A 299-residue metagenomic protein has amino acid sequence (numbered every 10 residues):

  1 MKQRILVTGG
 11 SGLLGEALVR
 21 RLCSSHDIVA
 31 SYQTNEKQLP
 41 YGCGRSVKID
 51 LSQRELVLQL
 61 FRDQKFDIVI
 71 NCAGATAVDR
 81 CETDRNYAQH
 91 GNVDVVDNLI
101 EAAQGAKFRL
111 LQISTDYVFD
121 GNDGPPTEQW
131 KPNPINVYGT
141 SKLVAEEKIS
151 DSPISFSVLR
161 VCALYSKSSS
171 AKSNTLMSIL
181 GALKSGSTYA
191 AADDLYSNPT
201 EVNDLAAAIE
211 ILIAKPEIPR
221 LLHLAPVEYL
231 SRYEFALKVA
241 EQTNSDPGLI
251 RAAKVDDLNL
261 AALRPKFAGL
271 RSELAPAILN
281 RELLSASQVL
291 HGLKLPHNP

Functional and structural regions predicted by a protein language model:
I5-S24: N-terminal Rossmann NAD(P)H-binding glycine-rich loop of SDR-like oxidoreductase domains
L51-G91: NAD(P)H-binding glycine-rich loop region in Rossmannoid oxidoreductase-like domains and their noncatalytic homologs
T83-L111: NAD(P)-cofactor binding segment of oxidoreductase domains
H90, D94-V95, V118-L159, A163-Y165: Catalytic helix-loop patch of NAD(P)-dependent Rossmann-fold dehydrogenases
E147-S197, D204: NAD(P)-dependent short-chain dehydrogenase/reductase
A190-Y196, L222-L230, I278: Glycine-rich Rossmann NAD(P)(H)-binding loop
A208-I209, K215-L260, K266-F267: Mid/C-terminal beta-alpha module of Rossmann-like enzyme folds, strongest in SDR-family dehydrogenases/epimerases
S231-L237, K254-P299: Conserved C-terminal active-site "lid" loop/helix of NAD(P)H-dependent oxidoreductases that clamps the redox cofactor
